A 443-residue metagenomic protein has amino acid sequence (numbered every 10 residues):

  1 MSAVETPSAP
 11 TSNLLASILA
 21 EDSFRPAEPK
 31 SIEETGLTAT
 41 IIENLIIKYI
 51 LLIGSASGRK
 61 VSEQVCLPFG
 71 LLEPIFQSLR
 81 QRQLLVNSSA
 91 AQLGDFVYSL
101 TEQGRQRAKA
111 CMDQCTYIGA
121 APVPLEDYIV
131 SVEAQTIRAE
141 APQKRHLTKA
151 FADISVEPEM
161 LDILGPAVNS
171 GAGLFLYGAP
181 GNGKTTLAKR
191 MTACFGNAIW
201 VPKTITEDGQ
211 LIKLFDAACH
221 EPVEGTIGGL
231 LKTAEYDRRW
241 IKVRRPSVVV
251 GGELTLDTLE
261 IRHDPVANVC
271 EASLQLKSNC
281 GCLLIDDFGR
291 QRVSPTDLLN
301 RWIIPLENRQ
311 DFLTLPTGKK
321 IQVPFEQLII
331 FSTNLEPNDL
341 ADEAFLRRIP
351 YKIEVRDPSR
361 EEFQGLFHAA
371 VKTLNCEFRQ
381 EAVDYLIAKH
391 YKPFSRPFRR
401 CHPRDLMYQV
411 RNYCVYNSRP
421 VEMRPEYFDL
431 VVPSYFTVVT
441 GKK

Functional and structural regions predicted by a protein language model:
E33, G94-K144, Y435-K443: Short, amphipathic alpha-helical interaction segments positioned at domain boundaries
L52-Q64: Short acidic, hydrophobic short linear motifs in intrinsically disordered regions
C66-Q81: Short amphipathic alpha-helical interaction segments
E133-L161, C376, P393-F394: Dynamic helix-loop-helix/coil hinge segments at AAA+ ATPase domain boundaries and subdomain interfaces
A152-I330: Conserved ASCE/P-loop NTPase catalytic core
R301, A341-D357: A short helix-turn-beta junction within AAA+ P-loop NTPase domains corresponding to the substrate/partner-engaging
N338, V355-P403, Y416-V421: Conserved C-terminal "switch" segment of AAA+ ATPases
R400-M407, C414-K443: Conserved C-terminal helix/linker of AAA+ ATPases
